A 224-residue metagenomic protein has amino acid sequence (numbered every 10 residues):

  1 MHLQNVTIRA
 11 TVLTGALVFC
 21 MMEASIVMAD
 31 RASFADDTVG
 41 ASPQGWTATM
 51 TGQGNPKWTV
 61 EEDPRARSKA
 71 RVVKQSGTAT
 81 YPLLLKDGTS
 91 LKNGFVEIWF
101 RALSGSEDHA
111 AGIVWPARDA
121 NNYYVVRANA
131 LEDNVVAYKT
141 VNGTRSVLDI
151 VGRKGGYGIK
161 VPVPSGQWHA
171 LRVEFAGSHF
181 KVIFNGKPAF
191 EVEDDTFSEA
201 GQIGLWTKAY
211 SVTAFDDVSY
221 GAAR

Functional and structural regions predicted by a protein language model:
H2-G15: Bacterial N-terminal signal peptides that target proteins for export
A41-R71, A79-T80: Extracellular glycan-recognition surfaces and repeat-rich motifs
Q75-T144: Secretory/extracellular carbohydrate-interaction modules and structurally similar beta-sandwich "look-alikes"
T144-A170: Short, aromatic/His-centered strand-loop micro-motif at the edge of beta-sheets
Q167-K181: Localized edge beta-strand/strand-to-loop motifs within extracellular or lumenal beta-rich domains
I183-Q202: Short, solvent-exposed beta-strand-to-loop segments that form ligand-recognition rims of beta-rich domains
F197-R224: Ligand-recognition surfaces built from glycine- and aromatic
